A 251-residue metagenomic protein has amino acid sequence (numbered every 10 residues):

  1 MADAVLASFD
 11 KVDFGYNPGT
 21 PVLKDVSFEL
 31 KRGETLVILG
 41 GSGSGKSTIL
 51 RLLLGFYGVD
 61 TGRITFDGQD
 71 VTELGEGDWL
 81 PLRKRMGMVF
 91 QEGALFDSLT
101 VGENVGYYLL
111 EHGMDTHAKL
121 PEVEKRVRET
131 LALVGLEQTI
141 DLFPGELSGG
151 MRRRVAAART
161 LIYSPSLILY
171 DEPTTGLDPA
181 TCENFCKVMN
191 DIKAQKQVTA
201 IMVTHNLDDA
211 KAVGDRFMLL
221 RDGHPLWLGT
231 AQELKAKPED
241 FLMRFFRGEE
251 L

Functional and structural regions predicted by a protein language model:
L54: Helix-to-loop junction immediately C-terminal to a conserved catalytic motif
Q69-D70, A118-Q138: Conserved ABC ATPase "signature" region
V71-G87, L234-K237: ABC ATPase NBD coupling module
L142, Y163: Conserved signature/switch motifs of ABC ATPase nucleotide-binding domains
F143-L147, M151: Conserved ABC ATPase signature
I168-D171: Catalytic Walker B motif of ABC-type/P-loop ATPase nucleotide-binding domains
P179-T181: Helix N-cap at the start of a conserved alpha-helix in ABC-type nucleotide-binding domains
